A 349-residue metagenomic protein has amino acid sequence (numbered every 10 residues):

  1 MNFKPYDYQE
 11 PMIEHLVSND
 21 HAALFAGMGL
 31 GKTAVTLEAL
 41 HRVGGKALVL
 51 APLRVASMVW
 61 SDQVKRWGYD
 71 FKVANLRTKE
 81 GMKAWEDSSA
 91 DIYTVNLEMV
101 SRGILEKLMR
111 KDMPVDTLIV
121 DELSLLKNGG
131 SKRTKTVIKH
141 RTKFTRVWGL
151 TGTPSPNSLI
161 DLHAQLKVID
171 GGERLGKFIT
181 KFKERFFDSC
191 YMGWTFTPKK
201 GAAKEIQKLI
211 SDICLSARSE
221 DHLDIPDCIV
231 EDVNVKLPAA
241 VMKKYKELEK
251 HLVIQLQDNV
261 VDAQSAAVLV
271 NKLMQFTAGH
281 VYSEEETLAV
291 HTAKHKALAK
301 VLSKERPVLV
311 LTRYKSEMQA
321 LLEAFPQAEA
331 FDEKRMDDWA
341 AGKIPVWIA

Functional and structural regions predicted by a protein language model:
M1-F3, V17-H21, G27, V35 (+3 more regions): Conserved Helicase C-terminal RecA-like lobe
D7-V17: Pre-Walker A adenine-sensing motif
T33-V35, G44-R66, P156-D161, R313-K315: Conserved Walker A/P-loop ATP-binding site and its immediately adjacent core in helicase/helicase-like ATPase domains
K46, T117, T134-D221: Conserved P-loop NTPase motor "coupling/switch" region that bridges the ATPase
R54, A74-M82, N96-R102, K127-G130 (+2 more regions): Conserved helicase motor
V55-K79, I169-E173: Conserved helix-turn-beta segment of the N-terminal RecA-like "Helicase ATP-binding" lobe in SF1/SF2 helicases
E80-Y93, L97-P114: Conserved helix/coil segment N-terminal to the catalytic DExD/H
D121-L123: Walker B catalytic acidic pair
